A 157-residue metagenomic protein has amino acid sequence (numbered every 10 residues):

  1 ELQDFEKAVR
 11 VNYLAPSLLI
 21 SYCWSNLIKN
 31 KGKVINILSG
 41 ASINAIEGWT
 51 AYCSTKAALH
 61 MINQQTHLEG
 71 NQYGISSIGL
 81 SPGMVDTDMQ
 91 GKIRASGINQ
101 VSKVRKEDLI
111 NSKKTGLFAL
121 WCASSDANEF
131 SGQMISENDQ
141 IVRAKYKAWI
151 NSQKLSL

Functional and structural regions predicted by a protein language model:
E1-E6: Substrate-binding pocket helix/loop in short-chain dehydrogenase/reductase
A8, S17, Y52: Catalytic tyrosine of NAD(P)H-dependent dehydrogenase/reductases that use a Tyr as the general acid/base
L19-C23, I62-N63: Hydrophobic positions on the long internal alpha-helix of Rossmann-like NAD(P)-dependent oxidoreductase domains
Y22-K31: A short helix-coil junction within the Rossmann-fold of NAD(P)-dependent oxidoreductases
K33-Q64, L68-Q72, M84-V85: Catalytic loop of short-chain dehydrogenase/reductase
G79-L80, S96-Q153: C-terminal helical subdomain
P82-K92: Short, flexible catalytic-loop segment of classical short-chain dehydrogenase/reductase
